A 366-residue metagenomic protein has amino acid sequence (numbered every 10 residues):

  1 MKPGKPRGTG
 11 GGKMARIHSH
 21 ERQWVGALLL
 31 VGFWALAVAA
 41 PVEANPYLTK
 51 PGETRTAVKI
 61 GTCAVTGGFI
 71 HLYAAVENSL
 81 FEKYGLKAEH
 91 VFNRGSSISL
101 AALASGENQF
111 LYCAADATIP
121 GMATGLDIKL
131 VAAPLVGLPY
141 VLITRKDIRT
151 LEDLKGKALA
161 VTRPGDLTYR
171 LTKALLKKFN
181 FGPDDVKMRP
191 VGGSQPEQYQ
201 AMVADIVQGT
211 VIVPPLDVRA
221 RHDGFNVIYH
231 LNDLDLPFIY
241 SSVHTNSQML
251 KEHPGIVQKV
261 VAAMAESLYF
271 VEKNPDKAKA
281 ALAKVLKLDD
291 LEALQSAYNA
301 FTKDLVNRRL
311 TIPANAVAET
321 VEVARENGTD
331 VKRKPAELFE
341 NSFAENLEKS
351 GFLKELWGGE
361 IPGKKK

Functional and structural regions predicted by a protein language model:
G4-G8, K13-L28: Bacterial N-terminal signal peptides that target proteins for export
G26-V38: Bacterial N-terminal signal peptides
L36-P46: Bacterial Sec-dependent signal peptides at the C-terminal "C-region" and cleavage site
A44-A204, Q208-P214, V227-P237: Short, glycine-/small- and polar/acidic-enriched structural segments that line small-molecule recognition paths
N45-L48, S241-Q248, F301: A short small-residue
D116-A117, M188, P196-K287: Pocket-lining segment of extracytoplasmic ligand-binding domains
K251-R333: Secondary-structure end/capping motifs
E322-K366: Conserved C-terminal helix/tail region of periplasmic/extracytoplasmic solute-binding proteins
